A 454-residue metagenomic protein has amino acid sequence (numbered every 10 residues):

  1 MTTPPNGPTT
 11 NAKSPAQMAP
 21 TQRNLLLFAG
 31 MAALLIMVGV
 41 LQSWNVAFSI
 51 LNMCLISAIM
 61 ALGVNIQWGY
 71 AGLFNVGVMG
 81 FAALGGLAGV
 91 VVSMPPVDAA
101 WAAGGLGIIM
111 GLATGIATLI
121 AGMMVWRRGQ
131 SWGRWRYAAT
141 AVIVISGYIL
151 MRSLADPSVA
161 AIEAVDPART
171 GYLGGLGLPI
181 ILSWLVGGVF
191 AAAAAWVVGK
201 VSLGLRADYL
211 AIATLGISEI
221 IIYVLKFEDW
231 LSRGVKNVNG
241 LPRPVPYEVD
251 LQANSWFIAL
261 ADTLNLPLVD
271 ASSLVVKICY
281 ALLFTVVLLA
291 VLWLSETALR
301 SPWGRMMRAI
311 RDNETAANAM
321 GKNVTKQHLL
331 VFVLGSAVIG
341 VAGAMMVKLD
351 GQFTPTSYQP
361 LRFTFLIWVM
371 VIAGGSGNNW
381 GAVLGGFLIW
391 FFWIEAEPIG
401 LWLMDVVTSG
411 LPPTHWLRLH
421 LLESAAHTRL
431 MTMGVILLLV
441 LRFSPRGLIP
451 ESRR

Functional and structural regions predicted by a protein language model:
T2-R454: Transmembrane alpha-helices and adjacent helix-loop boundaries
